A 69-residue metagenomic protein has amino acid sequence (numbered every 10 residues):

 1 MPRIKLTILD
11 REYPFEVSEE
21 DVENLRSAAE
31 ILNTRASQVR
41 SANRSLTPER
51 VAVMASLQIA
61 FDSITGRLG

Functional and structural regions predicted by a protein language model:
P2-L46, T65-L68: N-terminal globular core domains of eukaryotic regulatory proteins
E49-A52, S56-G69: Long, hydrophobic or amphipathic alpha-helical segments
